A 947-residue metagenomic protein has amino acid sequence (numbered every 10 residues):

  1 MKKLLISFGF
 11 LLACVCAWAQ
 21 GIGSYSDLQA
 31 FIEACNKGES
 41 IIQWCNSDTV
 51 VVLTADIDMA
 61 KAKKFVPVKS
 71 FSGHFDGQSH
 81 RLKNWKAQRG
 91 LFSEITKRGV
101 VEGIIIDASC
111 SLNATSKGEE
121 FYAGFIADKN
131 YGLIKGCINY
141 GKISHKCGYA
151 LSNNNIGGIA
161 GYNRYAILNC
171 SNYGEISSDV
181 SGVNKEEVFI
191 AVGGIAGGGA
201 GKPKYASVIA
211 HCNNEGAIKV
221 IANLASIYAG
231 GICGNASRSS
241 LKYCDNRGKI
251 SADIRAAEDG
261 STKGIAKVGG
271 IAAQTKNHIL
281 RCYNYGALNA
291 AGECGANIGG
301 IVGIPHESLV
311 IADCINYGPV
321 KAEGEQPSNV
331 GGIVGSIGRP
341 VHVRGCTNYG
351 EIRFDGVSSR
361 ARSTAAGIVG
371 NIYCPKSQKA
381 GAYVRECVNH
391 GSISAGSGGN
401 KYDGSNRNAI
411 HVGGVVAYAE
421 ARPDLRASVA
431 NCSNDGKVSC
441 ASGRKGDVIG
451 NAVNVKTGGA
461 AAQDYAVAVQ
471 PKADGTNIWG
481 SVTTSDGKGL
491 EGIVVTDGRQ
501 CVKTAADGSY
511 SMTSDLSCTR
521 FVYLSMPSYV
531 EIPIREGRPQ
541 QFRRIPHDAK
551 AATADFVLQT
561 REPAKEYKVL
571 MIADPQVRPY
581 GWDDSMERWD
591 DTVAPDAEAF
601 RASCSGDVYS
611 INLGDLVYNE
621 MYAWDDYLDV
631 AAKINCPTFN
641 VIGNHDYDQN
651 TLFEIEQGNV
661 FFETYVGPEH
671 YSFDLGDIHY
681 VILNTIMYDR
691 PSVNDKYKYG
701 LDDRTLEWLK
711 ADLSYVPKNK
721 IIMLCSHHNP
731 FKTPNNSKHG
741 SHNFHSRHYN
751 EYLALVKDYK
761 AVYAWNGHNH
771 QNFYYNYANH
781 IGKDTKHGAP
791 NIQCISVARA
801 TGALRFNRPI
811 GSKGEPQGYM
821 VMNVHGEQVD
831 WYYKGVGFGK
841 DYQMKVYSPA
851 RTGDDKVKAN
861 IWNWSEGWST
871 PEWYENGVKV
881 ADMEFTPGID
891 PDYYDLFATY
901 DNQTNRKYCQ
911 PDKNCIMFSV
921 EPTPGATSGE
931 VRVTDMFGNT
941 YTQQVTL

Functional and structural regions predicted by a protein language model:
Q20-A468: Surface-exposed repetitive/solenoidal architectures
V469-E491: Structural motif
N477, T484, M526-W624: N-terminal active-site segment of His-dependent metallophosphoesterases
I493-D497, V522, P871-W873: Hydrophobic beta-strand segments
T496-D515, F885: Short, acidic Ser/Thr/Gly-rich low-complexity loop/linker segments typical of extracellular and cell-surface proteins
P527-R535, P539-K550, M621-P717, H742-Y763 (+2 more regions): Extended active-site neighborhood of metal-dependent phosphoesterases/phosphodiesterases
N779, K783-W864, S869-E872, C915-T923 (+1 more regions): Binuclear metal-dependent phosphoesterase catalytic core
D890-S919: Aromatic sugar-binding surface patches on proteins that engage polysaccharides or sugar-phosphate polymers
